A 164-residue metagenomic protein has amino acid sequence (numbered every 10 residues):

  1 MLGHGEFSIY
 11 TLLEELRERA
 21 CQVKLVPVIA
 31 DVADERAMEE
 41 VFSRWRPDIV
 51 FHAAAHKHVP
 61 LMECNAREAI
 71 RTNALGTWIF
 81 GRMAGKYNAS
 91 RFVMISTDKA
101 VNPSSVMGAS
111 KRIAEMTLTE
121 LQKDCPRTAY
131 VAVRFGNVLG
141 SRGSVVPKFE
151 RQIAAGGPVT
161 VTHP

Functional and structural regions predicted by a protein language model:
M1-D48: N-terminal Rossmann/SDR dinucleotide-binding element
L2, V50-A54, F92-T97, V133-F135: SDR active-site strand-loop-helix element
L12-E14, M38-E40, L61-C64, P103-M107 (+1 more regions): Short acidic, glycine/serine/threonine-rich loops at helix termini
Q22-K24, A89, R127-A129: A generic structural signal for alpha->beta connector loops
A33, A100, V138-G140: Conserved sequence/active-site signature of Rossmann-fold short-chain dehydrogenase/reductase
V41-F51, V59, A89: Proline-aspartate-enriched helix->loop->beta-strand connector
H56-M116, E120-Q122, Y130: Conserved Rossmann-fold NAD(P)-dependent oxidoreductase catalytic core, especially the SDR/UDP-sugar
R82-G85, V106, R112-P164: NAD(P)-dependent short-chain dehydrogenase/reductase
